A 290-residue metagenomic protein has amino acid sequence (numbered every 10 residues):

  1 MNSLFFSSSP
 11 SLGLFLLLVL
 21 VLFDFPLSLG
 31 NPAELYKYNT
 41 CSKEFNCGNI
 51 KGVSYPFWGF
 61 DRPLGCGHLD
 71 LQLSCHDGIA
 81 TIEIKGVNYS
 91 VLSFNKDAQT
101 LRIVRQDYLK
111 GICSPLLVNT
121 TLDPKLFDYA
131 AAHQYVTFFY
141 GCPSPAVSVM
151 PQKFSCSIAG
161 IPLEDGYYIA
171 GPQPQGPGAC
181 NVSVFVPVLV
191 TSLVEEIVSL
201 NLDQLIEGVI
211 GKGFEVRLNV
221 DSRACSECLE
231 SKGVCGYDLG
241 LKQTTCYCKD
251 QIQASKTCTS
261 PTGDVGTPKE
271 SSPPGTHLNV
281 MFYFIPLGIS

Functional and structural regions predicted by a protein language model:
N2-G288: Extracellular/lumenal glycoprotein segments
